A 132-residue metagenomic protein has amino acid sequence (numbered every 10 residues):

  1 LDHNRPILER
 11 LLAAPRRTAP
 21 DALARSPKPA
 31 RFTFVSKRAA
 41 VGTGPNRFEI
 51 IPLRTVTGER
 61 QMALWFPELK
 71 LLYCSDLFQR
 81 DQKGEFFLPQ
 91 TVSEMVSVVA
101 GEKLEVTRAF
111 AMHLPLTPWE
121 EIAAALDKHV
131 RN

Functional and structural regions predicted by a protein language model:
L1, R16-T18, A100-E105, V130-N132: Structural alpha-beta junctions
L1-N4, M112-L114: Structural motif
D2-R54, S97: Metallo-beta-lactamase
P27, V35, A123-N132: C-terminal regulatory/interaction regions
P45-H129: Metallo-beta-lactamase
